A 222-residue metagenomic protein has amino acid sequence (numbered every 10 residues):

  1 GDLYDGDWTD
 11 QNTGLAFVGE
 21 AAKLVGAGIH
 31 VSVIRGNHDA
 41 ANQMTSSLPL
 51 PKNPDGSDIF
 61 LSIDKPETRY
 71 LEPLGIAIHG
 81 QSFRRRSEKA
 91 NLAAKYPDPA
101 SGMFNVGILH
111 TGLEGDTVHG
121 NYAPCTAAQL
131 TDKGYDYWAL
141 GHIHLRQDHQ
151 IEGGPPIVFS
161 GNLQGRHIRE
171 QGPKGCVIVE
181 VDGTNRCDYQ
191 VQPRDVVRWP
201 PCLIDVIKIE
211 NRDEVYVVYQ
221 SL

Functional and structural regions predicted by a protein language model:
G1-D2: Short, conserved active-site loops that position catalytic residues or coordinate cofactors/metal ions across diverse
D7-D188: His/Asp/Glu-rich metal-coordinating catalytic cores of metallo-dependent phosphodiesterases/hydrolases acting on
I168-L222: C-terminal functional module detector
